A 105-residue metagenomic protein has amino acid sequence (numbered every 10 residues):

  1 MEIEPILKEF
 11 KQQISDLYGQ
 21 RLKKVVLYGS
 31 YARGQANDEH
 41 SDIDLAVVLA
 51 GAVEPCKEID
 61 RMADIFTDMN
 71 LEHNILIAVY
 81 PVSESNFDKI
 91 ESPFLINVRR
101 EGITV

Functional and structural regions predicted by a protein language model:
M1-V26, R33-E39, L49-V105: Catalytic core of pol beta-like nucleotidyltransferases
D44-V48: Short, aliphatic-rich beta-strand segments
